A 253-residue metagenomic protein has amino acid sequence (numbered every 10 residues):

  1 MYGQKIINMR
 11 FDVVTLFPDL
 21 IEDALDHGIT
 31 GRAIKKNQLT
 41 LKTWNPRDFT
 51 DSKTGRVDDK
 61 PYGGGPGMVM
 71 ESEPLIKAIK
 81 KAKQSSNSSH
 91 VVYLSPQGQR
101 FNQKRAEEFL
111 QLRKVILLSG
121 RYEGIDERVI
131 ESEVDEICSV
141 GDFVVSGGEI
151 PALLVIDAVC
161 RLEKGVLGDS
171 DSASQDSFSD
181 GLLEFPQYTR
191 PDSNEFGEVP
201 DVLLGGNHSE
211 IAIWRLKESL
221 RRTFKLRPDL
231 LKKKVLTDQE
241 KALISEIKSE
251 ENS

Functional and structural regions predicted by a protein language model:
Y2-K83, S209-K232: N-terminal nucleotide/polyanion-binding subdomain common to many enzyme families
D12-V14, K42-W44, H90-V92, V115-I116 (+1 more regions): Hydrophobic/aromatic beta-strand patches that form the interior of the parallel beta-sheet core in alpha/beta enzyme
G28-R32, E107-L110, E133: Short, solvent-exposed amphipathic alpha-helical segments in soluble enzyme and RNA/protein-processing domains
P46-F49, R121-I125: Short glycine-enriched loops at secondary-structure junctions
E71-R121, E127, K164-G165: S-adenosyl-L-methionine/SAH cofactor-binding core of RNA-modifying enzymes
V129-D176: Structured adenosyl-cofactor binding patch, chiefly the S-adenosyl-L-methionine
I150, L162-V202: Internal, active-site/partner-interface "lid" segment
D229-S253: Charged phosphate-binding loop/patch that engages nucleotide di/tri-phosphates or the phosphate backbone of nucleic
